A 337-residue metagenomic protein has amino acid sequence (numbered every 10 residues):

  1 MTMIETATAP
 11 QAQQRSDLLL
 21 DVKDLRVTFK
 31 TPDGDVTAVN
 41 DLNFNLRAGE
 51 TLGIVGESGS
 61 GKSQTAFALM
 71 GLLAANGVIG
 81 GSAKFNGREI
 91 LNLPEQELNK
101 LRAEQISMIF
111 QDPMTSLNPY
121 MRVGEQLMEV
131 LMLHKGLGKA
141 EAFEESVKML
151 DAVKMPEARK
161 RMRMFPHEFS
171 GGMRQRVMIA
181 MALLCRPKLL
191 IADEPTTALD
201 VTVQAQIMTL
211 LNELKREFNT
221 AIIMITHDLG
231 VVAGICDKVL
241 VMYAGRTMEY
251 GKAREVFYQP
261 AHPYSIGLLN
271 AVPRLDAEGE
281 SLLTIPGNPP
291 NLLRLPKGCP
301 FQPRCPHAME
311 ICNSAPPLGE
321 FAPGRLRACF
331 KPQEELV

Functional and structural regions predicted by a protein language model:
A12-L18, P156-K160, Y250-V337: Short catalytic/signature loops enriched in Gly
R15-L19, T28-D41, L72-V78, P94-E97 (+3 more regions): A short, flexible loop at the N-terminus of ABC-type nucleotide-binding domains that lies
G71, K188-P195, L199-E280: P-loop NTP-binding/switch modules centered on Walker-like glycine-rich loops
V78-E89: Conserved ABC transporter NBD signature motif
E89, E141-K160, L269-N270: Conserved ABC ATPase "signature" region
I90-S107, E125, L133, E255-P260 (+1 more regions): ABC ATPase NBD coupling module
A103, H167, C185, T209 (+1 more regions): Conserved signature/switch motifs of ABC ATPase nucleotide-binding domains
